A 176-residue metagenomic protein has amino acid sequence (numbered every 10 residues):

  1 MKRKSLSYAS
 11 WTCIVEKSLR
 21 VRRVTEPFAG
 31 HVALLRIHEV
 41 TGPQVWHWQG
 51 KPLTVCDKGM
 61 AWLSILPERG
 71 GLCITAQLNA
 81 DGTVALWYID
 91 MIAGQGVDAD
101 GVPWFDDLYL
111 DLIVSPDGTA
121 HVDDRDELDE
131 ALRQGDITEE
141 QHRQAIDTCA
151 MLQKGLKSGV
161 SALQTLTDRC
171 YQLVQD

Functional and structural regions predicted by a protein language model:
M1-M60: Charge-rich, low-complexity N-terminal segments
L19-V24, G50, C73-N79, A99-D100: Intrinsically disordered, low-complexity boundary segments flanking structured domains
D57-V97, D107-L110: Phosphate/ribose-recognition catalytic cores of enzymes acting on nucleotide-derived substrates
D81, I89-I92, G96-A99, W104 (+1 more regions): A long amphipathic alpha-helix within ATP-dependent nucleotide-binding catalytic cores
L86-G135: Conserved, surface-exposed functional patches that form binding/active-site neighborhoods
W87, T138-H142, Y171-D176: A short, hydrophobic/aromatic-rich structural module that often spans a beta strand with its adjoining loop
E127-L152: Short, surface-exposed, low-complexity cationic segments
T148-D176: Cysteine/selenocysteine-centered motifs that mediate thiol-based redox chemistry or coordinate metal-sulfur cofactors
